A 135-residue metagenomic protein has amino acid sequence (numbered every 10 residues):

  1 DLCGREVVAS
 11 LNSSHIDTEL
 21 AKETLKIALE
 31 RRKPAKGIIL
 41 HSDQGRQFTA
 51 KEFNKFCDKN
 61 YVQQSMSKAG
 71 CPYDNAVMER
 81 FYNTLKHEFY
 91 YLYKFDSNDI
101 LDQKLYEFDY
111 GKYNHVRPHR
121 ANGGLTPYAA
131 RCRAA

Functional and structural regions predicted by a protein language model:
D1-L2: Short, acidic, Ser/Thr-enriched surface-loop or helix-capping motifs
R5-E6: Residue-level signal for well-ordered, solvent-exposed loop/turn and beta-edge residues enriched in charged/polar side
S10-P34: Active-site beta-loop-alpha junctions of metal-dependent nucleic acid enzymes, especially the RNase H-like/DDE
P34-T49, K68, G123-P127: Acidic/histidine-rich, metal-coordinating catalytic segments
L40-Q44, D58-V77, K94-S97: RNase H-like polynucleotidyl transferase catalytic core
D58-V62, T84-A135: C-terminal domain-tail junction helix/linker
